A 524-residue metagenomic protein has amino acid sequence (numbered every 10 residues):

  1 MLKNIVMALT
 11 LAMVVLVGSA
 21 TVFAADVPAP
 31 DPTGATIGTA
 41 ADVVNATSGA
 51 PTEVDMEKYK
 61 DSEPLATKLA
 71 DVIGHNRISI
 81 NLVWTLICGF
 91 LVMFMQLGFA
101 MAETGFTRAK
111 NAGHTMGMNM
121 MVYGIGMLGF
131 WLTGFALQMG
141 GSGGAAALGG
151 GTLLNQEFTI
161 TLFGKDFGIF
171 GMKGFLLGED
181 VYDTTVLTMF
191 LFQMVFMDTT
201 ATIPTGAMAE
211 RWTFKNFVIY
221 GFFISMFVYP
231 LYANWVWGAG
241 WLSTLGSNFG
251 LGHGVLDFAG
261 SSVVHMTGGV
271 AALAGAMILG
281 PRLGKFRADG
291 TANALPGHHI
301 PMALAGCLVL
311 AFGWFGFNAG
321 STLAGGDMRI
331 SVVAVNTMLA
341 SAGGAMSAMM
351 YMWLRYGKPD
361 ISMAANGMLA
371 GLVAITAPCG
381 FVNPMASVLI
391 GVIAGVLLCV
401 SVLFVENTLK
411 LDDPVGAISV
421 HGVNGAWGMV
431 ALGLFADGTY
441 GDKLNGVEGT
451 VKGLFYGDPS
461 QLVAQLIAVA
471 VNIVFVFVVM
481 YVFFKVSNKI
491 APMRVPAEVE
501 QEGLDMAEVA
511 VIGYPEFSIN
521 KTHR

Functional and structural regions predicted by a protein language model:
M1-L9: Bacterial N-terminal signal peptides that target proteins for export
V14-A24: C-terminal segment of classical bacterial N-terminal signal peptides
A25-R524: Glycine- and aromatic-enriched membrane alpha-helices
